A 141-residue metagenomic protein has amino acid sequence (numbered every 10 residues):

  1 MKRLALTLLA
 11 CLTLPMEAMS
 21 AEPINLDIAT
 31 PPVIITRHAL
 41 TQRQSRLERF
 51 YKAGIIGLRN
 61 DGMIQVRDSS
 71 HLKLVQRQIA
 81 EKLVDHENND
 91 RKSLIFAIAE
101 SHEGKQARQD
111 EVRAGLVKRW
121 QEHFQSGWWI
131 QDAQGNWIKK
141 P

Functional and structural regions predicted by a protein language model:
M1-L4: Positively charged n-region of N-terminal signal peptides that target proteins for export
L6, K82-L83: Short, functional N-terminal and low-complexity linear motifs
L6-T7, I95: General helical structural elements
T7-P15: Bacterial N-terminal signal peptides
M16-S20: Sec/Tat signal peptide C-region and signal peptidase I cleavage site
A21-R77, K82, S101-P141: Amphipathic, charged alpha-helical segments and their helix-to-coil junctions in extracytoplasmic/peripheral assemblies
L83-E100: Short, well-ordered alpha-helical segments
